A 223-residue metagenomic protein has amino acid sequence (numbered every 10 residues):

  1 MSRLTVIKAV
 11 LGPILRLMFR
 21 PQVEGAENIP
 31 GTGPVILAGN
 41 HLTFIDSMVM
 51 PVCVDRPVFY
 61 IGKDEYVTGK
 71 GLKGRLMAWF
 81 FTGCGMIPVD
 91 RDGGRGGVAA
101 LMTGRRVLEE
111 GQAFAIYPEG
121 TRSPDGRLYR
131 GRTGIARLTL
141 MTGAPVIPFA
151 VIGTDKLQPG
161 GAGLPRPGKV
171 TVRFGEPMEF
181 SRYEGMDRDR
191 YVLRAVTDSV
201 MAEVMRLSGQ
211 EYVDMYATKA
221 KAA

Functional and structural regions predicted by a protein language model:
S2-R3, V98-A223: Non-catalytic C-terminal accessory region of glycerolipid acyltransferases and related lyso-lipid remodeling enzymes
L4-F19, A78, T82: Short hydrophobic helices that act as membrane-entry/anchoring signals
A9, E24, R75-L76, M102-T103 (+1 more regions): Short Gly/charged-rich anion-binding patches and loops
R16, P30-G94: Catalytic core of membrane glycerolipid acyltransferases/transacylases, capturing the structured, soluble-facing
R16-V23, G96-V98, T154-K156: Short gly/ser/thr-rich secondary-structure transition/capping motifs
Q22, V67, G94, P124-D125 (+1 more regions): A generic secondary-structure micro-motif detector that highlights 1-2 residue hydrophobic/ambivalent hotspots embedded
V23-P30: Short beta-strand-to-loop junctions in surface cap/lid or active-site-entrance loops
G25, N40, G62-K63, G85 (+2 more regions): A secondary-structure boundary/capping signal
